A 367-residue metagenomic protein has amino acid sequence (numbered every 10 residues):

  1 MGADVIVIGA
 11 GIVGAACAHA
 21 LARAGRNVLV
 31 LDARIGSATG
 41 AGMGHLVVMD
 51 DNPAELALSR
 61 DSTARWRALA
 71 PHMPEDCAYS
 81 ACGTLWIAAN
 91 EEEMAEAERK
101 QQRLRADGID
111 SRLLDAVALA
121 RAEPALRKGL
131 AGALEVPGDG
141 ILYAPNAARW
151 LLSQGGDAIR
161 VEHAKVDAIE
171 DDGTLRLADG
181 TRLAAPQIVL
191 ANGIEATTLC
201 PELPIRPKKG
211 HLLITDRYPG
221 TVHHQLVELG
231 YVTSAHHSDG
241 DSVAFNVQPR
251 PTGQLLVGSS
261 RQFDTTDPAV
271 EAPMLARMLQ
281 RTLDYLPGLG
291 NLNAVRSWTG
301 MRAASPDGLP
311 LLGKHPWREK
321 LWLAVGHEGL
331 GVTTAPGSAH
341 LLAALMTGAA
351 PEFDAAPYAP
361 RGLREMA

Functional and structural regions predicted by a protein language model:
M1-G11: Beta1/beta-strand and adjacent pyrophosphate-binding region of the FAD-binding site in flavoprotein oxidoreductases
I6-I8, R182-E195, A339: Short hydrophobic core segments
H19-A20, L46, C77-Y79, N192-P316: Active-site substrate-recognition segment that forms the wall of the catalytic cavity or substrate channel
A22-A41: Glycine-rich FAD pyrophosphate-binding loop
M43-A122, A244, T282: Dinucleotide-binding Rossmann-like beta1-alpha1 core, especially the glycine-rich loop that anchors the ADP
D76-W86, R112-A116, A120-G156, S260-D264 (+2 more regions): Helix-loop-beta segment of a Rossmann-like dinucleotide-binding subdomain
L134-D172, L177, L183-P186: Helical element adjacent to the flavin cofactor pocket in flavoenzyme catalytic cores
R277, L283-A367: C-terminal catalytic lobe of FAD-dependent flavoproteins
